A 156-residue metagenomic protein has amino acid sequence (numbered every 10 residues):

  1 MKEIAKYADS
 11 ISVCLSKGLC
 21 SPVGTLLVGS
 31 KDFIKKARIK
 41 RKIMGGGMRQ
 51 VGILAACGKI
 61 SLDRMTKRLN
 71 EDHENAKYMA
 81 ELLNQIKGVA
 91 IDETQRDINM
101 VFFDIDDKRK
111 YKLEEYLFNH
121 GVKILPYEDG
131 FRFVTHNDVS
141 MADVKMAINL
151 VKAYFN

Functional and structural regions predicted by a protein language model:
M1-D107, Y111-H120, I124-V139, A147-F155: Conserved PLP-enzyme active-site core in the AAT-like
V144: Aromatic/hydrophobic pocket-lining residues that form the small-molecule binding cavity in soluble enzyme cores
